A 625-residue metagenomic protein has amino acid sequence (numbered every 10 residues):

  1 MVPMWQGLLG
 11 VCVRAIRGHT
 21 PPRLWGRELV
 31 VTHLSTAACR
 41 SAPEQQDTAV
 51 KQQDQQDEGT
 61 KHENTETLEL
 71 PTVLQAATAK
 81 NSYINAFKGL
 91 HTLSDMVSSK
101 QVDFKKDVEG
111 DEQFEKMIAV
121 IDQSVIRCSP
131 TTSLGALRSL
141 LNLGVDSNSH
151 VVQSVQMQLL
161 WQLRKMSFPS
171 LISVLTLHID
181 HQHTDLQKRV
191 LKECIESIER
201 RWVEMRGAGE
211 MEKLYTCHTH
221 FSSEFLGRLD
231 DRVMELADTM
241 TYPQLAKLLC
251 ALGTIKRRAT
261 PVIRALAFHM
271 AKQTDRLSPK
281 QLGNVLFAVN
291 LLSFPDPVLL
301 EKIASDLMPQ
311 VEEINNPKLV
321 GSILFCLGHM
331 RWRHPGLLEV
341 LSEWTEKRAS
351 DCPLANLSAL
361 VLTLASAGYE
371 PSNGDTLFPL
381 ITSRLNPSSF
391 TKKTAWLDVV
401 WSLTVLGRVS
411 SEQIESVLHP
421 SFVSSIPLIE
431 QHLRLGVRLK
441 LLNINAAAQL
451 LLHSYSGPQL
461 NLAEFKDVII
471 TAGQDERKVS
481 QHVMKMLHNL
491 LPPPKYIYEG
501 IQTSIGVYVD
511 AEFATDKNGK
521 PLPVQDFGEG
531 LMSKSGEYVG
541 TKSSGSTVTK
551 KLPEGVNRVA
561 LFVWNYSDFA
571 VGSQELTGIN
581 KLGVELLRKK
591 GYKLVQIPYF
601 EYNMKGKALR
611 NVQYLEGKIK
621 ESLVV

Functional and structural regions predicted by a protein language model:
V2-V625: Eukaryotic RNA-binding helical-repeat scaffolds
